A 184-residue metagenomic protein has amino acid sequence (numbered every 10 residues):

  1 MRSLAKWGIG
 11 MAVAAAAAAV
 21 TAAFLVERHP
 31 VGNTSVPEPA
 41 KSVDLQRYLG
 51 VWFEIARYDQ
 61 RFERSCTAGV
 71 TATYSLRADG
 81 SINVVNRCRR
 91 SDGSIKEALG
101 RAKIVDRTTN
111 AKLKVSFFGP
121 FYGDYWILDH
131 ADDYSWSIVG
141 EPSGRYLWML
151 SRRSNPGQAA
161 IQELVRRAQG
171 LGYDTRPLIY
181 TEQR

Functional and structural regions predicted by a protein language model:
R2-R184: A beta-rich soluble binding module of mature secreted/lumenal proteins
